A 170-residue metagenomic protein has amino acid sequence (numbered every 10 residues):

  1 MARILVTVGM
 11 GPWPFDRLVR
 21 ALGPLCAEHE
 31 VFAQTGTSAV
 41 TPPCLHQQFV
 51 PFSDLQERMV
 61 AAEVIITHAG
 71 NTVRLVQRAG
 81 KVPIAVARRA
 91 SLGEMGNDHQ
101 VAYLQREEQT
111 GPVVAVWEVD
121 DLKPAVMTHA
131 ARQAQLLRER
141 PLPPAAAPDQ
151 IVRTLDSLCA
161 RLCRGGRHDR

Functional and structural regions predicted by a protein language model:
M1-R170: Nucleotide-activated sugar donor-binding and catalytic core shared by glycosyltransferases and related lipid-linked
